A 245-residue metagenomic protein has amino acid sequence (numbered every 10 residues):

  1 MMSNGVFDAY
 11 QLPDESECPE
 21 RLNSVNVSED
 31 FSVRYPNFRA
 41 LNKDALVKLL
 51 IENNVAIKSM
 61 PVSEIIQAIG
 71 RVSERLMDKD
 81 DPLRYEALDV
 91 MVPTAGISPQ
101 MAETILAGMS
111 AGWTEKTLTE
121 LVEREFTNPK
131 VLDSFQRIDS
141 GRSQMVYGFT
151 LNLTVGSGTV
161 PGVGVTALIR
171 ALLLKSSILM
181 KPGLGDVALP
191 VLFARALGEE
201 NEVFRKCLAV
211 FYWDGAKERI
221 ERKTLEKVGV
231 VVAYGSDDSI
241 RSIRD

Functional and structural regions predicted by a protein language model:
M1-Q144: N-terminal Rossmann-like NAD(P)+-binding subdomain of aldehyde/semialdehyde dehydrogenases
M60, E64, A188, D238: Conserved active-site and cofactor/substrate-binding residues in soluble primary-metabolism enzymes
I65, K175, V231: Residue-level signal for inorganic ion chemistry
R71, L192, A196, S242: Alpha-helical scaffold segments in soluble metabolic enzymes
L118-E200: Conserved small-residue-rich beta-alpha loop and adjacent elements that most often cradle the phosphate/pyrophosphate
N201-D245: Conserved NAD(P)+-binding/catalytic subdomain of aldehyde/semialdehyde dehydrogenases
